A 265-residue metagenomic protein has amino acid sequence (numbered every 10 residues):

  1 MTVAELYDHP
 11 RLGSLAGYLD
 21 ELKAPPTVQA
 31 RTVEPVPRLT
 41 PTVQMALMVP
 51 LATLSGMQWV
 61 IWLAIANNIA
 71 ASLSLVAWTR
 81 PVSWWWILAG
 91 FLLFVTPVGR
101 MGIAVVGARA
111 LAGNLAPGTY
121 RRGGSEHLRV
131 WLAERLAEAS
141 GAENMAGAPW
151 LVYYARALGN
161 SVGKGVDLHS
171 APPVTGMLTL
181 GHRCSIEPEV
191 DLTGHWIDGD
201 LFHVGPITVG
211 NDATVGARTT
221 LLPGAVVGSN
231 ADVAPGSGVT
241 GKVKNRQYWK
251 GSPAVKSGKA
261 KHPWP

Functional and structural regions predicted by a protein language model:
M1-R31: Phosphopantetheine-dependent thiolation modules in NRPS/PKS and related acyl-activating systems
T2, T27, T32, T40-T42 (+11 more regions): Residue-identity detector for threonine
R11-K23, N230, K242-W249, G258-K261: Extended, hydrophilic extramembrane loops/domains of integral membrane proteins
T27-L158, R246-Q247, S252-P265: Terminal amphipathic alpha-helical/low-complexity segments used for targeting or macromolecular assembly
A155-A157, S161-K256: Structural signal for interior beta-strand "rungs" in well-ordered beta-sheet cores of soluble enzyme domains
